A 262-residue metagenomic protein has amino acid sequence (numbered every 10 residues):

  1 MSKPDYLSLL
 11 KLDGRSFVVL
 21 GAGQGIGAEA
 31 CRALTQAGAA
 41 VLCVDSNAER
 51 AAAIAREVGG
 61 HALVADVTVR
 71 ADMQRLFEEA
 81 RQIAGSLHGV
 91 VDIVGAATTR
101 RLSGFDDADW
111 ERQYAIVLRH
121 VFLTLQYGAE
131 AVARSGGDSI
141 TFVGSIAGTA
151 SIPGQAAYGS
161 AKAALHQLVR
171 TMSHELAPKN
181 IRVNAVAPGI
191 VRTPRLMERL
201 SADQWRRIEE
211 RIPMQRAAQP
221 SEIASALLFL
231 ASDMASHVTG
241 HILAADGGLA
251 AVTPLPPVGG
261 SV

Functional and structural regions predicted by a protein language model:
L9-L42: Canonical Rossmann dinucleotide-binding motif of NAD(H)/NADP(H)-dependent dehydrogenases/reductases, specifically
R101-Y114, L196, I208: Substrate-binding pocket helix/loop in short-chain dehydrogenase/reductase
L125, A161, V169: Active-site helix of classical SDR
E130, H174-E175, S236: Alpha-helical segment proximal to the catalytic Tyr-Lys
S145: Residue(s) in the substrate-gating loop at a strand-loop-helix junction that position the organic substrate next
A177, R182, V238-G240: Short, small/polar-rich loop/turn modules that mediate ligand/substrate recognition or access, typified
A185, R206-V238, A245-G247: C-terminal helical subdomain
